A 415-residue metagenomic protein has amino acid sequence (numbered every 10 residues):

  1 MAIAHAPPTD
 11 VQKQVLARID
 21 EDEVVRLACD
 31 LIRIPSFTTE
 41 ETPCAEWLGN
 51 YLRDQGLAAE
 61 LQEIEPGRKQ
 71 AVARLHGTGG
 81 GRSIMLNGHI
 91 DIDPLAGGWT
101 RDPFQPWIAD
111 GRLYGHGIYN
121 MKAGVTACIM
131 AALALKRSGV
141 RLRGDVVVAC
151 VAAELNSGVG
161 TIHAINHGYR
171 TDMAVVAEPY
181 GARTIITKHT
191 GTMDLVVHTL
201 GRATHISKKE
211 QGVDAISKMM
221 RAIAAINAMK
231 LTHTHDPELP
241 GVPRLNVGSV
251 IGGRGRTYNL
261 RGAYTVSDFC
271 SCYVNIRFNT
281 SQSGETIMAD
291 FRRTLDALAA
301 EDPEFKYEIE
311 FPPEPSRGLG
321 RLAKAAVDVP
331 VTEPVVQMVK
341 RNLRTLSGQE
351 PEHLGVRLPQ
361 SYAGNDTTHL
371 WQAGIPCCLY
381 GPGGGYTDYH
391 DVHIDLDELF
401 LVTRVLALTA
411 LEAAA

Functional and structural regions predicted by a protein language model:
M1-T9, M193-A415: Metal-dependent amide/peptide-bond hydrolase catalytic core, centered on the "pita-bread" metallohydrolase fold
A2-Y114, R137-L142: Acidic/His- and Gly-rich active-site-bordering loop/insert found across diverse amide/peptide-bond hydrolases
L57-L61, T184, L354-R357: A short linear hydrophobic-aromatic micro-motif
E60, M85, V147-A149, E308: A structural signal for isolated positions on well-ordered beta-strands in alpha/beta enzyme cores
E65-K69, S157, G181-A182, A363-G364: Short acidic loop-to-helix transition motifs that present clustered carboxylates
D93-L95, G158-G160, A182-I185, L231-T234 (+1 more regions): A short, acidic/glycine-rich surface segment
L113, I118-Y119, A123-A228, P237 (+1 more regions): Fold-level recognition of mixed alpha/beta catalytic cores in primary-metabolism enzymes, strongest
